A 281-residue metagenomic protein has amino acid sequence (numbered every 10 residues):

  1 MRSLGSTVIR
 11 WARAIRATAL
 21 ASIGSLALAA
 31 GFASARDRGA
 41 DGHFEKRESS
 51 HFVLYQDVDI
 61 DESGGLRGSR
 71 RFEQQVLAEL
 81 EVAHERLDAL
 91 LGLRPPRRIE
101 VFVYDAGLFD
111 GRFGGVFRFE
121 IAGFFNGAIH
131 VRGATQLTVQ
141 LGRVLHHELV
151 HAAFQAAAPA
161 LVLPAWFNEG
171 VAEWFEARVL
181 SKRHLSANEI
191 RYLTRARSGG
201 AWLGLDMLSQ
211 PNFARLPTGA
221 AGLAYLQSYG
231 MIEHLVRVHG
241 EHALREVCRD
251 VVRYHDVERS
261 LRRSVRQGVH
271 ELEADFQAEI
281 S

Functional and structural regions predicted by a protein language model:
M1-R2, A40: Beta-rich carbohydrate-recognition modules and glycan-binding surfaces
L4-A19: Bacterial N-terminal signal peptides that target proteins for export
I9-A12, P96-I99, V103, A187-N188 (+1 more regions): Sparse recognition of residues in long alpha-helices and their boundaries
T18-A29: Bacterial N-terminal signal peptides
A29, A33-A35: Boundary at the C-terminal end of the N-terminal hydrophobic targeting segment
D37-P164, D256-S260: Juxtacatalytic substrate-recognition/specificity segment
V116-I129, G133, Q140, P159-S281: Acidic/His/Gly-enriched intrinsically disordered linker/tail segments that often contain short helix/coil "MoRF-like"
